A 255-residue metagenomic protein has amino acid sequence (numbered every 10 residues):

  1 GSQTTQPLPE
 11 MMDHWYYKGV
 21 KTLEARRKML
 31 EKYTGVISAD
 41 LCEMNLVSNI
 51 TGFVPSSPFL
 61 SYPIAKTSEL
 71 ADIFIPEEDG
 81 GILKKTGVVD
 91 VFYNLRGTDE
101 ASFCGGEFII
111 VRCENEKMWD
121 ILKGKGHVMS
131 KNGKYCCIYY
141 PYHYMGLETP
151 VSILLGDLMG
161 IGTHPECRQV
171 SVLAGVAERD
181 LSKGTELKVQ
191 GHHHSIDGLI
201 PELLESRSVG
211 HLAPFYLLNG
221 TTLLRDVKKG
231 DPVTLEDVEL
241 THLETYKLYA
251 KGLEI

Functional and structural regions predicted by a protein language model:
G1-P7: NAD(P)-dependent dehydrogenases' Rossmann-like dinucleotide-binding region
D13: Short helix/loop segments within enzyme catalytic domains that coordinate or immediately flank catalytic cofactors
Y16-I255: C-terminal catalytic/substrate-binding lobe primarily of soluble NAD(P)-dependent oxidoreductases
